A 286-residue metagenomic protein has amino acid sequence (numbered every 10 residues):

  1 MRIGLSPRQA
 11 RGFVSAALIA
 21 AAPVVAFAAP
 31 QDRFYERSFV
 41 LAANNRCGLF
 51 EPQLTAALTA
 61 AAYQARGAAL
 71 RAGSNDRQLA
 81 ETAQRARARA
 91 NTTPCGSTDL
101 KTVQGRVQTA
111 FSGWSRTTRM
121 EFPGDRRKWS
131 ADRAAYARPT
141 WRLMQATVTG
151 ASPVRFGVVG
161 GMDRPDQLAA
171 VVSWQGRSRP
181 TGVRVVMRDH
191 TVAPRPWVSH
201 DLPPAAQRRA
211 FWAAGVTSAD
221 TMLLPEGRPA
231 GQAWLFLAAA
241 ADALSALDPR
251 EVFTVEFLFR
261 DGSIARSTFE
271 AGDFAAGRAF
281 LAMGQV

Functional and structural regions predicted by a protein language model:
R2-V14: Bacterial N-terminal signal peptides that target proteins for export
A21-P23: N-terminal signal peptide c-region/cleavage motif recognized by signal peptidases
A29-G73, M187-A193: Short N-proximal segments of mature Sec-exported proteins
A62-T140, W212-T221, G227-P229: Compact alpha-helical subdomains of small soluble proteins
R126-D163: Short, compositionally biased P/S/T/A/G/V-rich stretches that sit at domain boundaries
T149-D189: Contiguous beta-strand segments within globular domains
P180-V286: Extended, charged low-complexity segments that frequently continue into or abut oligomerization scaffolds
